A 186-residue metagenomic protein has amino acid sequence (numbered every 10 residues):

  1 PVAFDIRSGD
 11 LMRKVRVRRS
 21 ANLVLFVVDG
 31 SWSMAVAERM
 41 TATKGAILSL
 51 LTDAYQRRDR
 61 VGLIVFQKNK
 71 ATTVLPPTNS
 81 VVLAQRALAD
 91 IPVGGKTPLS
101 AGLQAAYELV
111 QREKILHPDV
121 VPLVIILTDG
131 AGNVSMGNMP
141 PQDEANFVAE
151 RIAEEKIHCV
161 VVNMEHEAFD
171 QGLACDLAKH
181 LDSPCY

Functional and structural regions predicted by a protein language model:
P1-L25, S33-R39, Q56-R57, A71: Acidic, polar low-complexity linker/tail segments
K14-R18, D53, L63, P76 (+1 more regions): Replace "in large, NTP-powered and nucleic-acid-processing enzymes" with "in large, NTP-powered factors and other
L23, V121-I125: Structural motif
D29: Residues that scaffold, gate, or flank divalent-cation-dependent active/transport sites
A42-R57, G62-L63: An active-site-proximal "capping" alpha-helix that borders the catalytic cofactor pocket
A71, S80-P122, V162-G172: Von Willebrand factor
A131-H180: VWA/integrin I-like adhesion module and closely mimicked acidic/polar interface patches used
P184-Y186: Short acidic-hydrophobic, aromatic-tinged amphipathic segments that line or gate anion-handling sites
